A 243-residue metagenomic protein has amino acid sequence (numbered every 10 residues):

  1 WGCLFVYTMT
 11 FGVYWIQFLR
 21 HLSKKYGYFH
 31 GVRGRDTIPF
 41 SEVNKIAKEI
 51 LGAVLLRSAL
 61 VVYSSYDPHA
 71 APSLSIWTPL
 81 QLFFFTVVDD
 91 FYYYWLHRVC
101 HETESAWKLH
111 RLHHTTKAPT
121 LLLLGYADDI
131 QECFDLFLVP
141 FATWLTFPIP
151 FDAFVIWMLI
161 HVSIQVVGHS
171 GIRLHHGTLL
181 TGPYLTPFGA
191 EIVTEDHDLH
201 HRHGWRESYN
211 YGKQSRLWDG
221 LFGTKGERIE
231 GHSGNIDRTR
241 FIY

Functional and structural regions predicted by a protein language model:
W1-R111, T115-W144, N210-Y243: Non-catalytic, topology-defining segments of multipass membrane proteins
F147-N235: C-terminal transmembrane module of eukaryotic multi-pass membrane proteins
